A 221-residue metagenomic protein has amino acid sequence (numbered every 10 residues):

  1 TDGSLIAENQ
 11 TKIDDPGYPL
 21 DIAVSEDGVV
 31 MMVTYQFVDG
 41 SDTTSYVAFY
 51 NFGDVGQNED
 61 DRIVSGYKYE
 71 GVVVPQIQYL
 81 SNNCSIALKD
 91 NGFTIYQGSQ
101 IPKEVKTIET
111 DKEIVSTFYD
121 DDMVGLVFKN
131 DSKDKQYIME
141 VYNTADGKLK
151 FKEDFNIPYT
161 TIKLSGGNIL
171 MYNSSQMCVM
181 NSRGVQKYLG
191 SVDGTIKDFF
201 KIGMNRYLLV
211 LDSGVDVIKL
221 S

Functional and structural regions predicted by a protein language model:
T1, E26-S41, Q76-K89, F93-T94 (+3 more regions): Short beta-strand elements that form the blades of beta-propeller/WD-repeat-like and other beta-sheet-rich scaffold
T1-D14, D42-K68, K89-E109, K133-D154 (+2 more regions): Surface-exposed loop/turn elements that mediate protein-protein interactions on large endomembrane-trafficking
D15-E26, V64-N82, E109-D122, D154-G167 (+1 more regions): Repeated scaffold domains used in trafficking and secretory/extracellular systems, primarily beta-propellers
L20, V29-V30, S45: Generic beta-strand structural signal
F37, F49-F52, F93, F118 (+4 more regions): Phenylalanine-focused residue identity feature
S116-F118, N130-D131, V141-Y142: Short, conserved, surface-exposed binding loops centered on an aromatic residue
